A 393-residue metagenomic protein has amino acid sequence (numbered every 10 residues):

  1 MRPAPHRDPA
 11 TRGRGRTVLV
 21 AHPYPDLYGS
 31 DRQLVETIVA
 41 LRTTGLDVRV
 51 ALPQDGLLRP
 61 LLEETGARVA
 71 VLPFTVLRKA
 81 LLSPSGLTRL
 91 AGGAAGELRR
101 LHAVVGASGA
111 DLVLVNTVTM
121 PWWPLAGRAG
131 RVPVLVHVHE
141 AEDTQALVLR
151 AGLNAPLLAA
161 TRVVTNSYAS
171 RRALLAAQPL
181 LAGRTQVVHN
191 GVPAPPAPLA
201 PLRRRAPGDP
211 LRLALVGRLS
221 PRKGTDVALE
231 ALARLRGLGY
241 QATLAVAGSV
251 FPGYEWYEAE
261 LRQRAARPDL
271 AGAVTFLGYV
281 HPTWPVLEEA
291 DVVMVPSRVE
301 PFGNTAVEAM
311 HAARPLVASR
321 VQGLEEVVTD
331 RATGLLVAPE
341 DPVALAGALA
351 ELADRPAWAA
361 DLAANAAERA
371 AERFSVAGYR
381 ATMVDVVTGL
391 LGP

Functional and structural regions predicted by a protein language model:
D31-V39, L211, L215-G237, Y257-A259 (+2 more regions): A conserved mid-protein helix/loop that constitutes part of the nucleotide-sugar donor-binding site
G56-L57, L112-G130, Q145-A146, N154: An aromatic- and histidine-rich active-site surface loop
A169, G191: Carbohydrate-associated surface elements
E258-G278: Nucleotide-activated donor-binding/catalytic signature segment of Leloir-type glycosyltransferases, i.e., the conserved
Y279, R298: Aromatic "clamp/platform" in nucleotide-sugar-dependent glycosyltransferases that forms part of the donor/acceptor
P315-A318, V328: Short hydrophobic beta-strand element within catalytic cores of glycosyltransferases and related nucleotide-activated
D330-R331, L335-P342, E351-P356: Conserved acidic donor-binding segment of nucleotide-sugar-dependent glycosyltransferases
E351, W358-R373, Y379-T382: A short, well-ordered alpha-helix in the C-terminal region of glycosyltransferases
